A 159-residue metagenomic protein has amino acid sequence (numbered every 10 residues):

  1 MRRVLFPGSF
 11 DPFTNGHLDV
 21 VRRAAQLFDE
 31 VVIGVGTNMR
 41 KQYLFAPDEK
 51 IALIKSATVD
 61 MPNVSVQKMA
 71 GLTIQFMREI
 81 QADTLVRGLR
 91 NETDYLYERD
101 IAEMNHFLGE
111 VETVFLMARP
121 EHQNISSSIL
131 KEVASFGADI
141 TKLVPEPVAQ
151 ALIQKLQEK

Functional and structural regions predicted by a protein language model:
M1-K159: Nucleotidyltransferase catalytic core that binds NTPs
